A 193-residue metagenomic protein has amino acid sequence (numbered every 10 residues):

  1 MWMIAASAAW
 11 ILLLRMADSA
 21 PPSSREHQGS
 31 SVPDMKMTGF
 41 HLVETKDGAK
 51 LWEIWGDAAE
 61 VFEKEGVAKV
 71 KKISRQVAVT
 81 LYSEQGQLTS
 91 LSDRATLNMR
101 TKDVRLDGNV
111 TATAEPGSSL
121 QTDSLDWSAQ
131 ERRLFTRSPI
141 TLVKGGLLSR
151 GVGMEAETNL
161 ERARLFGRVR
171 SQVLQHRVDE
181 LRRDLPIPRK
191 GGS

Functional and structural regions predicted by a protein language model:
M1-S193: Mature-chain termini and adjacent capping regions
